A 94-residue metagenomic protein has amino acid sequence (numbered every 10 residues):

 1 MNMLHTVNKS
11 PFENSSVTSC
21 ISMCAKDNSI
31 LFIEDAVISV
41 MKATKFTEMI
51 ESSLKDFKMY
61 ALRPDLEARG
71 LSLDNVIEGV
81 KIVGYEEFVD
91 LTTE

Functional and structural regions predicted by a protein language model:
M3-S15, D35-K42: Short, glycine-rich nucleotide/cofactor-binding loops
F12-K26: Histidine-anchored nucleotide/phosphate-binding helix
S19-I21, T44-T47, N75-I77: Short, glycine/charged-enriched secondary-structure capping and boundary segments
N28-E34, K58-D65: Short internal beta-strands
I38-M41, E67-L71: Short, charged/polar "capping" segments at the starts of alpha-helices and the immediately preceding loops
K45-D56: Catalytic-core regions built around general acid/base machinery
R69-E94: C-terminal structural segments of small proteins and small subunits
